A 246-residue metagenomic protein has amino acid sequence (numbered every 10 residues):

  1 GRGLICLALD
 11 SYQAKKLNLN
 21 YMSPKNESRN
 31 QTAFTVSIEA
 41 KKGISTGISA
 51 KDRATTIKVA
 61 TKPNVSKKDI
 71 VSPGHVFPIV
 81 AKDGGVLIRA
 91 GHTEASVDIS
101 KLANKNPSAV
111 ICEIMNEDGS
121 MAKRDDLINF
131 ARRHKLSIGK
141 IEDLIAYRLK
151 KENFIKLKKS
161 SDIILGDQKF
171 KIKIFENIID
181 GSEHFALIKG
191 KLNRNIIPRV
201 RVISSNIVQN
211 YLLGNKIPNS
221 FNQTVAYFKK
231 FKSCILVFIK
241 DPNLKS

Functional and structural regions predicted by a protein language model:
G1-S246: Catalytic domains of riboflavin
